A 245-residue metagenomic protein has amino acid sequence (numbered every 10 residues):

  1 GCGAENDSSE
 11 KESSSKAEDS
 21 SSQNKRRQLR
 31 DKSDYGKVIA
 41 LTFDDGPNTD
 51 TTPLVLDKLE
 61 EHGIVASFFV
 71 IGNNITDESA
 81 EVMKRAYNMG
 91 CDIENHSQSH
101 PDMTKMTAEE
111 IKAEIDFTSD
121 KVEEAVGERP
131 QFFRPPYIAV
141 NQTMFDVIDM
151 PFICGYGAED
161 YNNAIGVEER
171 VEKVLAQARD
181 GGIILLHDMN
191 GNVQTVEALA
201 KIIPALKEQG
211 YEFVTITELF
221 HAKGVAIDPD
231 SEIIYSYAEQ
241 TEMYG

Functional and structural regions predicted by a protein language model:
G1-G3, A86: Small side chains
G3-G36, Y237: N-terminal, intrinsically disordered, polar/charged segments of Gram-positive cell-envelope systems that serve as
Q23-T104, E110-I111, F117-K121, E128: Active-site beta->alpha N-cap acidic-glycine motif
D77, E81, P101-E212, T217-P229: Catalytic domains of cell-wall/extracellular-matrix polysaccharide-remodeling enzymes, centered on de-N-acetylation
G224-G245: Short, basic/aromatic-enriched C-terminal tail that caps enzymatic domains
